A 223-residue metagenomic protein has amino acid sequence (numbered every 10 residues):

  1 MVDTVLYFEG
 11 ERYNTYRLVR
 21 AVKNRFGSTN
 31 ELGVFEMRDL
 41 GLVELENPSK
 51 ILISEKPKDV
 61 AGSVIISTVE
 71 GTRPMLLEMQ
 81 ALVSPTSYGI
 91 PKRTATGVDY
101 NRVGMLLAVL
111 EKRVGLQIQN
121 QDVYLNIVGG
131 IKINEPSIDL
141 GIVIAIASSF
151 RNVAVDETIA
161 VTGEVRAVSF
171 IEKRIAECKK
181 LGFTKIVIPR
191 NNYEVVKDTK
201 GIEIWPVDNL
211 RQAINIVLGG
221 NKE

Functional and structural regions predicted by a protein language model:
M1-I66, R73-E223: Peripheral, non-AAA+ core regions of ATP-driven protein-machinery
